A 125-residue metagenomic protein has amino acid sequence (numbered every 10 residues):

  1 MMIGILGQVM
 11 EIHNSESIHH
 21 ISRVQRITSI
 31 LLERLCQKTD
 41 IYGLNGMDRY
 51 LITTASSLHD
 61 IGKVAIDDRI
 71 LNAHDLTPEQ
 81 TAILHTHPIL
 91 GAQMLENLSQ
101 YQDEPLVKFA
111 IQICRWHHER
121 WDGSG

Functional and structural regions predicted by a protein language model:
M2-G125: Histidine- and acidic-residue-rich, metal-dependent catalytic cores
